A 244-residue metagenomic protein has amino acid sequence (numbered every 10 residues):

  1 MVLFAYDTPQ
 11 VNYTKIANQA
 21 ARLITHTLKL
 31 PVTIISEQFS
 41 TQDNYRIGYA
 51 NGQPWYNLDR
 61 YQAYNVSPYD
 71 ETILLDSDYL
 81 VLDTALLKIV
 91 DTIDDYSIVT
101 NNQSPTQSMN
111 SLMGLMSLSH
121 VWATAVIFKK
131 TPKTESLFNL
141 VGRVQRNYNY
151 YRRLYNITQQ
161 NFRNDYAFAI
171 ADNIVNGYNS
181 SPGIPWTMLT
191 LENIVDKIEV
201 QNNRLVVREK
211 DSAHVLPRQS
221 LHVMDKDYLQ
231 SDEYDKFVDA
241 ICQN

Functional and structural regions predicted by a protein language model:
V2-F4, T14, K29, E37 (+3 more regions): A glycosyltransferase accessory/donor-loop signature
Q19-L30: Short, acidic, metal-binding catalytic loop of nucleotide-sugar glycosyltransferases
I34-S67: Active-site-proximal specificity loops/subdomain of glycosyltransferases
I34-T41, D83-T84, Q103-P105, W186-T187: Short, polar loop motifs at secondary-structure junctions
A63, I98, A125-I127: Conserved hydrophobic/aromatic beta-strand scaffold that supports enzyme active sites
T72: Short aromatic/hydrophobic "clamp" motif used to bind/position activated sugar donors
D76-L80: The conserved acidic donor/metal-binding loop of glycosyltransferases
V81-M116: Conserved donor-nucleotide/metal-binding helix-loop-beta segment in metal-dependent transferases, i.e., the alpha-helix
